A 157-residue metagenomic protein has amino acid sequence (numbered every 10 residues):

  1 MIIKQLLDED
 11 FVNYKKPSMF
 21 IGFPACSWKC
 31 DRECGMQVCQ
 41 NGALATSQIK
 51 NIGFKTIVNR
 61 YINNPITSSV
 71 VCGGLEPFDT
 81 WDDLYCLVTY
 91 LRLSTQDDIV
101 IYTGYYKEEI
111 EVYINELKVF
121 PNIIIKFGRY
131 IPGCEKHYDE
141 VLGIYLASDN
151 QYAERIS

Functional and structural regions predicted by a protein language model:
M1-I3: Extreme N-terminal starter segment of soluble prokaryotic enzymes
F11-I52: Canonical Radical SAM [4Fe-4S] cluster-binding loop centered on the CxxxCxxC motif and its immediate flanking residues
Y14-K15, I62-I66, V119-F120: Flexible, charged surface loops at secondary-structure boundaries
G22, G73, V100-G104, G128: A cross-family glycoside hydrolase active-site/sugar-binding cleft signature
G42-N59, F78-V119: Canonical radical SAM enzyme core domain
I66-S94, G128-G143, R155: Conserved glycine-rich "GG(E/T)P / GGGxP" loop and the immediately following alpha-helix in the radical SAM core
E111-S157: Radical SAM/AdoMet-radical enzyme domain recognition
